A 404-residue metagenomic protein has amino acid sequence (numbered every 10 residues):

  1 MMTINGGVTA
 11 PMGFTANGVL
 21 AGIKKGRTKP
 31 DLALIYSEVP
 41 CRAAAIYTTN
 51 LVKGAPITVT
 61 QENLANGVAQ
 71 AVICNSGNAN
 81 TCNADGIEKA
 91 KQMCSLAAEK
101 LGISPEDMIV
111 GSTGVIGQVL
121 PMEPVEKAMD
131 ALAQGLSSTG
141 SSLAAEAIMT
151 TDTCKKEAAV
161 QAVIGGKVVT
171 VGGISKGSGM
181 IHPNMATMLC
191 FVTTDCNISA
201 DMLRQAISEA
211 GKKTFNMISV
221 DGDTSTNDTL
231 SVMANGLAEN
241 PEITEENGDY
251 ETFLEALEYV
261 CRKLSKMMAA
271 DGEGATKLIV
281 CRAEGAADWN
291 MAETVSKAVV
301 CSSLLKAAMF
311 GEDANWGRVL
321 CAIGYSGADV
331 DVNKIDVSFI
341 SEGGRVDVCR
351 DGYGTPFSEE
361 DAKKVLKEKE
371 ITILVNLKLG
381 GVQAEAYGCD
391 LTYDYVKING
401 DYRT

Functional and structural regions predicted by a protein language model:
M1-E88, Q92, A98-T404: A structural signal for small-residue-enriched, beta-sheet-centric alpha/beta enzyme cores and oligomeric scaffold folds
